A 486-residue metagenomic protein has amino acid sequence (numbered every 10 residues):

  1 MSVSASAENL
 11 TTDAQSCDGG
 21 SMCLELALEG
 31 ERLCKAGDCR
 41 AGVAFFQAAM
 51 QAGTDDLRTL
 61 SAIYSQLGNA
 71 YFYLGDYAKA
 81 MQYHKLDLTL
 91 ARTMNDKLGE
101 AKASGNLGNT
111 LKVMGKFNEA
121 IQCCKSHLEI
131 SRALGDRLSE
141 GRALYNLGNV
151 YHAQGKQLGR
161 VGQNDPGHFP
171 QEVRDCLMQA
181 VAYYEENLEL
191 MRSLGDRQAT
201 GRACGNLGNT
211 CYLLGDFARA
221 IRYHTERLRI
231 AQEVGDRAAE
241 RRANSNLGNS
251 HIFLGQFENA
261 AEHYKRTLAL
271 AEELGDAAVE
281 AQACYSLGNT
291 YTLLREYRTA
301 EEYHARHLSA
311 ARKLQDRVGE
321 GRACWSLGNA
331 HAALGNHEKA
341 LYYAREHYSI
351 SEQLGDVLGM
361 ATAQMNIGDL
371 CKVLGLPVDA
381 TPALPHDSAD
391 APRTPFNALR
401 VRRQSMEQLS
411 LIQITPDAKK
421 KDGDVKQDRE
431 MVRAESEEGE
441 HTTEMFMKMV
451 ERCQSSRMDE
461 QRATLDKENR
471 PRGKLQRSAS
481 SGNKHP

Functional and structural regions predicted by a protein language model:
M1-C17, G167, V181, V378-T443 (+1 more regions): Long, low-complexity intrinsically disordered regulatory regions in eukaryotic signaling/cytoskeletal proteins
C17-D18, D55, N95, G135 (+7 more regions): Structural signature of alpha-solenoid helical repeat scaffolds
M22-T54, N69-D76, K156, H168-V173: Alpha-helical segment of the N-proximal tetratricopeptide repeat
L24-K35, T59-Y73, H84, G99-V113 (+9 more regions): Conserved alpha-helical positions within TPR/SEL1-like repeat arrays
Q51-G53, Y71, A91, S131 (+5 more regions): Eukaryotic all-alpha helical interaction scaffolds
